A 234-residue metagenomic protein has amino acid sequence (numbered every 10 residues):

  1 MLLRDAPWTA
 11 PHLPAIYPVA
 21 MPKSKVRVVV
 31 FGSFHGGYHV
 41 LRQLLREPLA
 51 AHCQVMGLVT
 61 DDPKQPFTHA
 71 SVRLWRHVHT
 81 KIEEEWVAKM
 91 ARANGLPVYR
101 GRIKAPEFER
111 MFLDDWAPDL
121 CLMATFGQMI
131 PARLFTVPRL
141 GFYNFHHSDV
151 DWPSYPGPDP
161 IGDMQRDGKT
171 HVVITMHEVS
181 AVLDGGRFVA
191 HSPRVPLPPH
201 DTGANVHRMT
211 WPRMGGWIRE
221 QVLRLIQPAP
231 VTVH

Functional and structural regions predicted by a protein language model:
L2-H234: One-carbon transfer enzymes
